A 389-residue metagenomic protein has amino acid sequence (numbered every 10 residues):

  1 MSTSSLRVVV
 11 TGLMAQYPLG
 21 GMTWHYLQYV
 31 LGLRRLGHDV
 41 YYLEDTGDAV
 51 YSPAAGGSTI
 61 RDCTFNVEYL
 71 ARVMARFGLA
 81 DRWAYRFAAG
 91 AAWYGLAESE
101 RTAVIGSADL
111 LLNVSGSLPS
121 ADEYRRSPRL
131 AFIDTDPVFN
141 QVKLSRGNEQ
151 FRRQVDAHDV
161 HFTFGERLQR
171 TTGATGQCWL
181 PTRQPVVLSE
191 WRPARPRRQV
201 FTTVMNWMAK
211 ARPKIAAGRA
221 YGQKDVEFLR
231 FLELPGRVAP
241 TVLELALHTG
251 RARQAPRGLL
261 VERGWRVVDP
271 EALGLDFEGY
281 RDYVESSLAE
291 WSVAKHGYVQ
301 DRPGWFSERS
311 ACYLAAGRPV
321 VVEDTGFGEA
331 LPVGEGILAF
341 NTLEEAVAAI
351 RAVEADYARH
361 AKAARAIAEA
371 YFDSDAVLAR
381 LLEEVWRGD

Functional and structural regions predicted by a protein language model:
T3-V8: Extreme N-terminal starter segment of soluble prokaryotic enzymes
V9-Q169, G274-G279, Y283, V299-D301: Extended catalytic core of nucleotide-activated donor transferases of GT-like folds
G12-L27, R34-V50, R61, G222-D225 (+2 more regions): Catalytic binding pocket for nucleotide-activated donors in carbohydrate/polymer assembly enzymes
L31-D39, A75-R82, F139, D156-V160 (+5 more regions): Structural alpha-beta junctions
P53-A54, P213-A217, P332, I350: Short acidic, glycine/proline-rich loop/turn micro-motifs
S120-R126, Q169-T175, A255-L260, G328-V333: Short loop/helix-cap segments at secondary-structure boundaries that form the rim of catalytic
D122-V138, G176-R192, A316-R318: P-loop/Walker A phosphate-binding loop and immediately adjacent motor/lid segment at beta-alpha junctions
R170-A289, G297: Conserved catalytic-core segment of nucleotide-activated headgroup transferases in glycan assembly
